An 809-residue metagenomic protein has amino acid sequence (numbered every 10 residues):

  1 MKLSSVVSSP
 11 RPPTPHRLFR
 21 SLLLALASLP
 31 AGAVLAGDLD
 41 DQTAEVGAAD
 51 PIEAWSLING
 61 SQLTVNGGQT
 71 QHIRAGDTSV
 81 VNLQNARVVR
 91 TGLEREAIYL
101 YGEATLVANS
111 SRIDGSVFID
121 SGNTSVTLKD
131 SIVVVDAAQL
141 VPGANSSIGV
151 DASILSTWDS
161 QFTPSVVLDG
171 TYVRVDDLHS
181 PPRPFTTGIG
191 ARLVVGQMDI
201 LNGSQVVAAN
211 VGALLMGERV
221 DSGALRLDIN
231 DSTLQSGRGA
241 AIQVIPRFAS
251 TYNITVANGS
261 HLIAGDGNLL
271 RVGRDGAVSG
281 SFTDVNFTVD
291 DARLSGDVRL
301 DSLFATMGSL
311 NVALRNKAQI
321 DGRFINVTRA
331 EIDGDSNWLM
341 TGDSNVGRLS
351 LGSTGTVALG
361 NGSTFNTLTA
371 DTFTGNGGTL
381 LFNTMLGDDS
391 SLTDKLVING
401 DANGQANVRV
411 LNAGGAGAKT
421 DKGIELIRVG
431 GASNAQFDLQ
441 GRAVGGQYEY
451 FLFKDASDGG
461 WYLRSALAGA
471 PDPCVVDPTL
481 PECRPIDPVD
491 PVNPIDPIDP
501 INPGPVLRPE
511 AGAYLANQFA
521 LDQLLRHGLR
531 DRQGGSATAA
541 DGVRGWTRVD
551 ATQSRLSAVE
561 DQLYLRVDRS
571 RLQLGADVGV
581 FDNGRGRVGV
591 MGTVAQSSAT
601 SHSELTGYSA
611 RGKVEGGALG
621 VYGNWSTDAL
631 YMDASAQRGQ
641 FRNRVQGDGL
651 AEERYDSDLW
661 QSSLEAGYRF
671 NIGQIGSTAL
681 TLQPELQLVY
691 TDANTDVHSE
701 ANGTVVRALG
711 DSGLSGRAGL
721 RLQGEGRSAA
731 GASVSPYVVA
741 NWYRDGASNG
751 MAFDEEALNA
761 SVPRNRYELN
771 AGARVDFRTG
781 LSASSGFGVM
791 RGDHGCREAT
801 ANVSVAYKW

Functional and structural regions predicted by a protein language model:
K2-A36, G623: Gram-negative bacterial Sec-dependent N-terminal signal peptides
S4-V7, L392, R409-G584, S657: Outer-membrane translocation/initiation segment of Type V secreted surface proteins
V34-T78, N82-L83, P478-P481, P485 (+2 more regions): N-terminal segments that cap or nucleate solenoid repeat domains
L39-D41, E45-P51, I58, Q62-T70 (+14 more regions): Beta-strand-rich solenoid/repeat architectures in extracellular/passenger domains of polysaccharide-targeting enzymes
P51-I52, T70, R74, G280-V285 (+4 more regions): Extracellular beta-solenoid/beta-roll
S56-S61, R74-V81, E94-L106, S116-T127 (+10 more regions): Right-handed parallel beta-helix/beta-solenoid
S153-L155, L214, E218-Q235, A240-I245 (+10 more regions): Glycine- and acidic/polar-rich repeat regions and solenoidal domains
S156, D228, I263, R271-G273 (+13 more regions): Membrane translocator/pore-forming domains, dominated by Gram-negative outer-membrane beta-barrels
